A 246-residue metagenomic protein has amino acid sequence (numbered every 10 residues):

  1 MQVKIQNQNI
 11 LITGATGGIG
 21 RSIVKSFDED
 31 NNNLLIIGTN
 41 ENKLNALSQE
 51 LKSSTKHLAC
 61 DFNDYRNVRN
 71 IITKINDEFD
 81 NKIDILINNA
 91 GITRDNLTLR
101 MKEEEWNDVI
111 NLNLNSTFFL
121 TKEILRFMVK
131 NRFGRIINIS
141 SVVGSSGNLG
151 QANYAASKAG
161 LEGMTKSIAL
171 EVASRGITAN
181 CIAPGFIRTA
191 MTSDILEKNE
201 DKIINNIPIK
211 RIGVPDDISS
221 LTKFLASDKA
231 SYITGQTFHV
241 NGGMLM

Functional and structural regions predicted by a protein language model:
T16-G17: Conserved glycine-rich cofactor-binding loop
A59-N70, E103, D216-D217: The beta1-alpha1 cofactor-binding region of Rossmann-like NAD(H)/NADP(H)-dependent oxidoreductases
L97-T98, E105-I110, T192, I203: Substrate-binding pocket helix/loop in short-chain dehydrogenase/reductase
T121, S157, T165: Active-site helix of classical SDR
L125, F133, R211-V240, L245: C-terminal substrate-recognition "lid" of short-chain dehydrogenase/reductases
R126, L170-S174, S231: Alpha-helical segment proximal to the catalytic Tyr-Lys
S141: Residue(s) in the substrate-gating loop at a strand-loop-helix junction that position the organic substrate next
